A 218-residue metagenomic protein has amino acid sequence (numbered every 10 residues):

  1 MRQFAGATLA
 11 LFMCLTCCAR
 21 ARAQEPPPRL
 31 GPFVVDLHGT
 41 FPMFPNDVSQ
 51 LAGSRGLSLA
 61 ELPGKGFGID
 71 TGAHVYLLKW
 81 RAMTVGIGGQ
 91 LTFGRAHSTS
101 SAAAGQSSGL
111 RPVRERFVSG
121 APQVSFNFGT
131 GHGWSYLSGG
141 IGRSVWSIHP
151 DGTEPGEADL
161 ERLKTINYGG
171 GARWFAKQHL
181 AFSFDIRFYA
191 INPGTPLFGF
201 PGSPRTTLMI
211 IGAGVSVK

Functional and structural regions predicted by a protein language model:
M1-L30: Cleavable N-terminal export/targeting peptides
R20-L78, L208-K218: Short glycine/proline- and aromatic-enriched beta-strand/turn motifs that initiate or cap beta-hairpins
Q24-F33, L78-V85, G129-W134, A176-L180: Short loop/turn motifs that connect adjacent beta-strands in outer-membrane beta-barrel proteins
E25-G31, N46-V48, Y168, W174-K218: Predominantly the C-terminal beta-signal and adjacent terminal strand-loop region of outer-membrane beta-barrel
P27-R29, S58-K65, S108-R116, P155-K164 (+1 more regions): Replace "Gram-negative outer membrane beta-barrel proteins" with "bacterial and organellar outer membrane beta-barrel
F41-M43, F67-G152, T206-K218: Gram-negative (and chloroplast) outer-membrane scaffold detector with strong preference for beta-barrel transmembrane
D47-R55, S98-S107, S147-G156, G194-P201: Outer-membrane beta-barrel translocator domains and adjoining extracellular loop/strand segments of Gram-negative
G120-P122, G139-R143, E161-A172, I186-F188: Hydrophobic alpha-helical segments of small multi-pass membrane proteins
